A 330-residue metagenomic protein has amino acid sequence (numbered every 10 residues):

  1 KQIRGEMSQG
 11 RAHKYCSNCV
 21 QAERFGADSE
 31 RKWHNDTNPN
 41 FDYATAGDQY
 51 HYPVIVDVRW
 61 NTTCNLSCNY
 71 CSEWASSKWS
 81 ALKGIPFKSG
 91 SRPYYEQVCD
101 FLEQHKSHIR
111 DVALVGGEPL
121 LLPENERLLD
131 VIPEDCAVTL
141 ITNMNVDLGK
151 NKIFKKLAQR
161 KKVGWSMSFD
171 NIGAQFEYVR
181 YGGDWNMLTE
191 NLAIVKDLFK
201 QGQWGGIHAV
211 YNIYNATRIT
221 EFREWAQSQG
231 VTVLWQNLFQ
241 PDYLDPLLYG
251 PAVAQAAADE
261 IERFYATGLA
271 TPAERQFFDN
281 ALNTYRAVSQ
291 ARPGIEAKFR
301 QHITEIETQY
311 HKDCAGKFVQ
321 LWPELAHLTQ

Functional and structural regions predicted by a protein language model:
K1-S89, E103-S107, A273-Q330: N-terminal pre-core extensions flanking Radical SAM catalytic domains
Q9-H13, S76, S91, Y95 (+6 more regions): Short, structured coil/loop segments at alpha-helix boundaries
D48-Y50, I132, L157, F199: A generic structural signal for short, solvent-exposed coil/turn residues that cap or connect secondary-structure
P53-T63, W74-Y94, S107-L122, P133-G149 (+3 more regions): Core AdoMet radical
R59, A158-Q330: Radical SAM enzyme [4Fe-4S]-AdoMet core and its adjacent flexible, acidic and glycine-rich loops/tails across
C99-K106, L129-I132, F154-L157: Leucine-rich repeat
E124-D130, G149-K156, R218-T220: Distinct, well-ordered alpha-helical segments
